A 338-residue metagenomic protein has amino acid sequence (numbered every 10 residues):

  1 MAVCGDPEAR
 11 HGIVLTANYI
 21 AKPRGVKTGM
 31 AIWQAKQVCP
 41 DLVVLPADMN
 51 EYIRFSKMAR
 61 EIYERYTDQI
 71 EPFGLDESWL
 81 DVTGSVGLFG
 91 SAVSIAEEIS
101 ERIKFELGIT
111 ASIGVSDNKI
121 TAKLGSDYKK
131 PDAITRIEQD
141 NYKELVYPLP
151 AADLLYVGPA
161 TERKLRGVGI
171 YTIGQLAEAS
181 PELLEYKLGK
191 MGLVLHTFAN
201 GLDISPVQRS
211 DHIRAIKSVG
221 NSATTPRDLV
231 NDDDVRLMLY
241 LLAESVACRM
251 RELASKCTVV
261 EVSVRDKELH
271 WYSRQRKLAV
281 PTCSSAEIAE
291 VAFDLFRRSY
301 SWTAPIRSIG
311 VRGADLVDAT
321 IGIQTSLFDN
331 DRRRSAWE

Functional and structural regions predicted by a protein language model:
M1-T197, S210, C248, D331-E338: Gly/Gly-Pro- and Ser/Thr-rich, intrinsically disordered tail segments characteristic of DNA damage-repair and tolerance
C4-D6, T83, S222, R265 (+1 more regions): Structured loops at beta-to-helix junctions and adjacent beta-edge loops in soluble globular domains
F73-E77, S116-K119, S255-V259, A304-S308: Short Gly/Ser/Thr- and Asp/Glu-enriched loop/turn motifs at secondary-structure junctions
V86-G90, V317-Q324: Short, charged/polar, Gly/Pro-enriched secondary-structure boundary elements
D153, T161-I306, A319-Q324: DNA-contacting surface of Y-family translesion DNA polymerases
L316-A319, R332-R334: Short Gly/Pro-enriched loop/turn and capping motifs at secondary-structure junctions
L327: Short linear clamp-binding motif
